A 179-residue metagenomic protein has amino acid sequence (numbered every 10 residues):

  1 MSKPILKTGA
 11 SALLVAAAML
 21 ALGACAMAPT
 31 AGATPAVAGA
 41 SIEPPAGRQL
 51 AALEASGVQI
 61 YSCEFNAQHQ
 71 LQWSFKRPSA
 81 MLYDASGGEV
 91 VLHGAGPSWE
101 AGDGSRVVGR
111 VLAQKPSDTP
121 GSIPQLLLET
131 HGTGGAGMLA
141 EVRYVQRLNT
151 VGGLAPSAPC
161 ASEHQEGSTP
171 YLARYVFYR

Functional and structural regions predicted by a protein language model:
S2-L14: Bacterial N-terminal signal peptides that target proteins for export
G9, T30-A31: Generic N-terminal segment detector
M19-L22: Bacterial Sec-type N-terminal signal peptides, specifically the leucine/valine-rich hydrophobic h-region
A31-I60, A67-R179: Primary mode marks residue(s) on the alpha4-beta5-alpha5 output face of response regulator receiver
